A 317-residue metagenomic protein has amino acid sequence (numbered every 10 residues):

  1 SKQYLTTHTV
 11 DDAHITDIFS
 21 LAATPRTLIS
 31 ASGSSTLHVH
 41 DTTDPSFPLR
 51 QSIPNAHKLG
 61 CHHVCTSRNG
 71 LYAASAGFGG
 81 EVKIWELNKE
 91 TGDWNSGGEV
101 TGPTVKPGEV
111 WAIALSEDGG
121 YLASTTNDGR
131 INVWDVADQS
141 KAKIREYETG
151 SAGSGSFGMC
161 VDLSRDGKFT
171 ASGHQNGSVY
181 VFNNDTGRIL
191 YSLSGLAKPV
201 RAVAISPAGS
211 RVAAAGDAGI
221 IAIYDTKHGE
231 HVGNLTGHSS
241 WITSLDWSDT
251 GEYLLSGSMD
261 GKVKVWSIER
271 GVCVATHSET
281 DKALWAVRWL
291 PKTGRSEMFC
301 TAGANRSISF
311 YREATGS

Functional and structural regions predicted by a protein language model:
V10-I18, I53-C61, V100-V110, Y147-G158 (+3 more regions): WD40/WD-repeat beta-propeller blade N-cap
A23-P25, R68-N69, E117-D118, R165-D166 (+3 more regions): Residue-level detector of Asp-centered blade-edge/turn motifs that repeat once per structural unit in beta-propeller
A31-S34, A76-G79, T125-D128, G173-N176 (+3 more regions): Conserved strand-to-loop turn within each blade of WD40 beta-propeller repeats
L37-D41, V82-E86, I131-D135, V179-N183 (+3 more regions): WD40-repeat beta-propellers
T42-P45, L87-E90, V136-Q139, N184-G187 (+3 more regions): Short loop/turn segments that connect beta-strands within beta-propeller blades
W285-S317: Blade-level signature of beta-propeller repeat domains, shared across WD40, Kelch, NHL, RCC1 and BNR/Asp-box propellers
